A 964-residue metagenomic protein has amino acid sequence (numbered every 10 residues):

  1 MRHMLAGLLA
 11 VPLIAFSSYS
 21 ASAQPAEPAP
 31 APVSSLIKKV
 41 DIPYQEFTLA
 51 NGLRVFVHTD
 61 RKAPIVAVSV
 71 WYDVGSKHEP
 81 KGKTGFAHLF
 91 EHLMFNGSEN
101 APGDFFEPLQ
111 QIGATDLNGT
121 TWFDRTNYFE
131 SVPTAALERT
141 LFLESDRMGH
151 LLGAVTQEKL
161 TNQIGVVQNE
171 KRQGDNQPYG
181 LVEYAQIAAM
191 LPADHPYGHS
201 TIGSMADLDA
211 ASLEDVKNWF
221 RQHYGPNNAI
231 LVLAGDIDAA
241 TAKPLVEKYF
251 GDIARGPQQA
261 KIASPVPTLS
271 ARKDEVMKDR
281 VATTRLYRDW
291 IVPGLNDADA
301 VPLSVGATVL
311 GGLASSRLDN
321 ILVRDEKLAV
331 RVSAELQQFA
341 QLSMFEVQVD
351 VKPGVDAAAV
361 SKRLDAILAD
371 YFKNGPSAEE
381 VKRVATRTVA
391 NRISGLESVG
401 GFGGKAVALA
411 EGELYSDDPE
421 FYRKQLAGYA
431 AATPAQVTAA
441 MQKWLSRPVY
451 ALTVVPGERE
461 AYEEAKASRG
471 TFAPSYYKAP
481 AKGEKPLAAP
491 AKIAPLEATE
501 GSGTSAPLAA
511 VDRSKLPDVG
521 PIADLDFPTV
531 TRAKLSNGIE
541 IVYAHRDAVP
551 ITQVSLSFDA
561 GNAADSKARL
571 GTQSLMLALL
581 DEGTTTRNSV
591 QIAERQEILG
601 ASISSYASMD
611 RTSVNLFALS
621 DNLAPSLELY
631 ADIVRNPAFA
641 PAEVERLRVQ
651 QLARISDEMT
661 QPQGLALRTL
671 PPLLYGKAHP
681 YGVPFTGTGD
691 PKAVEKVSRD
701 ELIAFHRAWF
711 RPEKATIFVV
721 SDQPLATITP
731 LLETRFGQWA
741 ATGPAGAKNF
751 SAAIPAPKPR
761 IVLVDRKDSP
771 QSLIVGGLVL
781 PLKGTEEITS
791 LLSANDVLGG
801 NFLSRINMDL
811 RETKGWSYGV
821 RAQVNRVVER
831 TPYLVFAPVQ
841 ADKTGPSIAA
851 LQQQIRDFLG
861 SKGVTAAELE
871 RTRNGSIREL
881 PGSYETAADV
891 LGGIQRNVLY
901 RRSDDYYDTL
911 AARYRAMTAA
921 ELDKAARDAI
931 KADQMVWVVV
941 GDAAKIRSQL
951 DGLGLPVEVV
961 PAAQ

Functional and structural regions predicted by a protein language model:
M1-M4: Positively charged n-region of N-terminal signal peptides that target proteins for export
A6-S17: Bacterial N-terminal signal peptides
A21-F56, D238-K278, D289, N320 (+8 more regions): Proteolytic maturation boundary segments
F56-H58, A63-K81, G85-L89, G103-H150 (+18 more regions): M16 family metallopeptidases and their MPP-like homologs
S145-V155, Y249-P257, A366-P376, I633-F639 (+3 more regions): A common structural junction motif
V166-G174, P265-D279, A385-G395, A618 (+3 more regions): Short, conserved secondary-structure transition motifs
